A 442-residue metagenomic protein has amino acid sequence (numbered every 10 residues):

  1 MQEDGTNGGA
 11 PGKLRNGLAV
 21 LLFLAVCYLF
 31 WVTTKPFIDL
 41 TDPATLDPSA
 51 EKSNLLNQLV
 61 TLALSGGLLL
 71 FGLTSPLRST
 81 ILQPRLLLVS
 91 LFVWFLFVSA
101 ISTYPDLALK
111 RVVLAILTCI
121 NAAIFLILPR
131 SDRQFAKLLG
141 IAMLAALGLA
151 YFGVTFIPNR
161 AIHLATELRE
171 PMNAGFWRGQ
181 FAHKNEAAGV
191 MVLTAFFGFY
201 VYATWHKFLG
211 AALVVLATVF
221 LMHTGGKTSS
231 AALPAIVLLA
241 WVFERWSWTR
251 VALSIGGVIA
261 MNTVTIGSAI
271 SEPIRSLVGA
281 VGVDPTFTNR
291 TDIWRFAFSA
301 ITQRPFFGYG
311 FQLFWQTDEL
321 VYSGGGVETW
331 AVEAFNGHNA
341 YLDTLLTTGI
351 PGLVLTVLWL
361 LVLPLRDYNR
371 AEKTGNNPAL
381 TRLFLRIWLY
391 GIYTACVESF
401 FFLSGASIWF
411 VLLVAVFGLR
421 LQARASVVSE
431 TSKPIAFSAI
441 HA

Functional and structural regions predicted by a protein language model:
M1-F97, R130-R133, K137-G140, T204-W205 (+1 more regions): Transmembrane signal-anchor hairpin modules in multi-pass inner-membrane enzymes, especially those that act on
T61-L77, V192-Y202, P351-K373, A415: Hydrophobic, aromatic-rich transmembrane alpha-helices and their immediate juxtamembrane boundary segments
L64-L68, F95-L96, K137-L168, M172 (+2 more regions): Alpha-helical transmembrane segments of multi-pass inner-membrane proteins
P84-V93, P105-I127, K137-M143, L147: Aromatic-anchored transmembrane helix interface
I127, K207-L209, T249-R250, T347-I392 (+1 more regions): Hydrophobic transmembrane alpha-helices and their immediate junctions
Y151-A161, T224, W241-P285, F298-Q303 (+1 more regions): A membrane-periplasm/extracellular boundary helix in multi-pass inner-membrane enzymes that assemble envelope glycans
R275, G279-R295, Q303, F307-T348 (+1 more regions): Long extracytoplasmic/lumenal interhelical loops at the membrane interface of multi-pass membrane proteins
L383-A442: Transmembrane alpha-helices of multi-pass inner-membrane enzymes
